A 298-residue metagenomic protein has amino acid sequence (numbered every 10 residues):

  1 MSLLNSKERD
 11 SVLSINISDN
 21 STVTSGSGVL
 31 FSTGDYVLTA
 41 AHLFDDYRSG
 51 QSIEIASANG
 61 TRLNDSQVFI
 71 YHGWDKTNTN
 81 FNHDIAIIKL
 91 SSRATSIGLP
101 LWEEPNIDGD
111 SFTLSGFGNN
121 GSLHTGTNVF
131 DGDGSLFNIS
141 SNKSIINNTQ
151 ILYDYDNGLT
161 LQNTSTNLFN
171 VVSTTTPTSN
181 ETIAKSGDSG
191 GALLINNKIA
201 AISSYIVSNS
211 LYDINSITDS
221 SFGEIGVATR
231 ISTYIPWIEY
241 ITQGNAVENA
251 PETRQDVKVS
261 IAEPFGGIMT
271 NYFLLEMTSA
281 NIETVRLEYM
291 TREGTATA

Functional and structural regions predicted by a protein language model:
M1-S11, S18-N20, F44, S49-N106 (+1 more regions): Conserved catalytic-core segment of clan PA serine endopeptidases
L3-L4, S11-L13, T24-D45, T125 (+2 more regions): C-terminal subregion of chymotrypsin/trypsin-like serine protease catalytic domains
D35, M269-L275: Structural beta-strand segments of beta-rich domains
N138-L161: Low-complexity, serine/threonine/proline-enriched polar segments
E248-N271: Short, compositionally biased P/S/T/A/G/V-rich stretches that sit at domain boundaries
S279-T284: Short proline/glycine-enriched turn/loop motifs at strand-loop junctions of beta-rich domains
R286-E288: Beta-strand signatures of extracellular beta-sandwich domains
G294-A298: Extracellular beta-sheet repeat scaffolds used for adhesion and glycan interaction
